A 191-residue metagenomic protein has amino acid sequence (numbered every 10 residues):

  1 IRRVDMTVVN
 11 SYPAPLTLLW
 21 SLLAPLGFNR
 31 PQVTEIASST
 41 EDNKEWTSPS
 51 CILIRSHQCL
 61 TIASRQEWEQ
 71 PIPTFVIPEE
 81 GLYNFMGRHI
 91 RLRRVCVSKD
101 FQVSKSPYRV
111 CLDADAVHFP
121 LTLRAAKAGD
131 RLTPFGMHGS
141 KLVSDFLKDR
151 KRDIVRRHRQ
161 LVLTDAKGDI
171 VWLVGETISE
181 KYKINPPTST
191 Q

Functional and structural regions predicted by a protein language model:
I1-Q191: AMP-forming adenylation/ATP pyrophosphatase catalytic core
